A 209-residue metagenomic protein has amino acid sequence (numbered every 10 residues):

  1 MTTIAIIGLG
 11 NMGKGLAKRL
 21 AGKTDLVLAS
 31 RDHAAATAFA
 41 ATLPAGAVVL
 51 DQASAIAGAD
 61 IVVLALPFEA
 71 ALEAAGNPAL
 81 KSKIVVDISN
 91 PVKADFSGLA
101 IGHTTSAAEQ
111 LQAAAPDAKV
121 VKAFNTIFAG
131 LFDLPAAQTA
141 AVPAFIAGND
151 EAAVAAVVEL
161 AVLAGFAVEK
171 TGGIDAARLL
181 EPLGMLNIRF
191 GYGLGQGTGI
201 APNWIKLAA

Functional and structural regions predicted by a protein language model:
M1-T42: NAD(P)+-binding Rossmann beta1-loop-alpha1 motif at the extreme N-terminus of oxidoreductases
G15, R19, A114, L160: Rossmann-fold NAD(P)-dependent oxidoreductase module
V49, K119-F124, E169-G172: General beta-strand structural signal in soluble alpha/beta enzymes
A53-I61, F68-D95: Rossmann-fold NAD(P) dinucleotide-binding segment
A65-L66, I88, A123, A147: Short, well-ordered coil/turn residues at beta-beta hairpins and beta-strand->alpha-helix junctions within
S89-A136: Rossmann-fold NAD(P)-binding glycine/threonine-rich loop
P143-A209: Active-site-lining helix/loop region of Rossmann-like oxidoreductase modules
